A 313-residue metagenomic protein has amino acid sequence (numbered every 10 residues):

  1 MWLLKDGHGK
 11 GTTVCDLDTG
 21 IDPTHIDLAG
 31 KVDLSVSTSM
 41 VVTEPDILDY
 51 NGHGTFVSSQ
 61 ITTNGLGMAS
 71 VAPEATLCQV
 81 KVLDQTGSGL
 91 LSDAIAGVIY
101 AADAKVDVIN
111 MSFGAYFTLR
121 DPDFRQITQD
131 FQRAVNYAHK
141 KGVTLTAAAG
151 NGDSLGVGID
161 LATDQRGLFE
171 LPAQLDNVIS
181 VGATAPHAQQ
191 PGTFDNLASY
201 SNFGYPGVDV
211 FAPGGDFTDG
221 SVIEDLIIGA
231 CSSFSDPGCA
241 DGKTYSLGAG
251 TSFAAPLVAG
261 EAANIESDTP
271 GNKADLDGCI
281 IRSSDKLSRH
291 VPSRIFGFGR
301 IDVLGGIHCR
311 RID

Functional and structural regions predicted by a protein language model:
W2-V36, E44-D93, A104-D107, F113-G114 (+5 more regions): Subtilisin-like serine protease catalytic core
K10, N64, V82-N177, P237-P256 (+1 more regions): Substrate-binding/access-modulating region of protease and related hydrolase catalytic domains
D18, V143, G167-N264, G305: Extracellular S/T/G-rich loop segment that most often corresponds to the catalytic His/Ser-adjacent loop
P23-T24, N151-G156, H187-A188: Active-site environment of divalent metal-dependent phosphoester hydrolases
S35-E44, C239-T244: Glycine/charged-rich beta-loop-alpha catalytic/anionic-binding loops adjacent to active sites
G114-F117, A183-P186, S284-D285: Flexible loop residues that form catalytic and substrate-binding hotspots at small-molecule/glycan-binding clefts
G150, G306-D313: Secreted peptidase-domain scaffold signal
F296-G305: Surface beta-loop-beta hairpin patches that serve as ligand-binding interfaces in beta-rich domains
